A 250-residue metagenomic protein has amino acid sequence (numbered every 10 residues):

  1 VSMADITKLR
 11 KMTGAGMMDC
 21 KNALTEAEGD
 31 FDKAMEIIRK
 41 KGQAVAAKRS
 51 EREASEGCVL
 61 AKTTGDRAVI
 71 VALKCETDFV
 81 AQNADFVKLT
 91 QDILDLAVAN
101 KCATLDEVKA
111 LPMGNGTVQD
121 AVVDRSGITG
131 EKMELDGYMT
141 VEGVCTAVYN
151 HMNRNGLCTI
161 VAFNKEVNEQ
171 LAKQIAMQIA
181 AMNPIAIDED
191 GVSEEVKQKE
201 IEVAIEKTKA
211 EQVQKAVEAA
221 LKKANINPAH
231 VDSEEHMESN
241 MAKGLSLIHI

Functional and structural regions predicted by a protein language model:
V1-L247: N-terminal assembly/interaction segments in proteins that build large macromolecular machines
